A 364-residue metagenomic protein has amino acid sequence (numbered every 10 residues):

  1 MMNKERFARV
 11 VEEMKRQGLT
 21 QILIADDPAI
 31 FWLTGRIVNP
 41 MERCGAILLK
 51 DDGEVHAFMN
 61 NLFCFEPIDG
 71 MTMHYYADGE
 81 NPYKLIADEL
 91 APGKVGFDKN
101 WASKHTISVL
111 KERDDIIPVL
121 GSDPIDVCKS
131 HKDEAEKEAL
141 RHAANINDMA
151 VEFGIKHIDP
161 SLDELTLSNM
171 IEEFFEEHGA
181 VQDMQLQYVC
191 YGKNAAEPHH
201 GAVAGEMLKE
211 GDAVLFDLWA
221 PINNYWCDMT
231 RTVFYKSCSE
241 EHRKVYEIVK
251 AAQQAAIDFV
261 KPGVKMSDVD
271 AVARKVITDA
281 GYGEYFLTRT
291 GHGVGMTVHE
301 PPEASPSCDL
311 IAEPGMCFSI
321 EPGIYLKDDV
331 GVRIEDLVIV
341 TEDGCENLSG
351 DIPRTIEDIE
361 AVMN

Functional and structural regions predicted by a protein language model:
M1-N364: Active-site neighborhoods and metal-handling regions in enzymes and metal-associated proteins
